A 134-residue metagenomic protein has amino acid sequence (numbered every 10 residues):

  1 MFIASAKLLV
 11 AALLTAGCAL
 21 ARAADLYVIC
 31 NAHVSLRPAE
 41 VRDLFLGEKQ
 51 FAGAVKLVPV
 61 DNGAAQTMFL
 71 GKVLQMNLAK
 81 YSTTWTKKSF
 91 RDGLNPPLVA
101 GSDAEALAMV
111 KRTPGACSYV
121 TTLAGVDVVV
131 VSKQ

Functional and structural regions predicted by a protein language model:
M1-V10: Bacterial N-terminal signal peptides that target proteins for export
G17-A23: Sec/Tat signal peptide C-region and signal peptidase I cleavage site
A23-Q134: Flexible loop/hinge segments at secondary-structure junctions
